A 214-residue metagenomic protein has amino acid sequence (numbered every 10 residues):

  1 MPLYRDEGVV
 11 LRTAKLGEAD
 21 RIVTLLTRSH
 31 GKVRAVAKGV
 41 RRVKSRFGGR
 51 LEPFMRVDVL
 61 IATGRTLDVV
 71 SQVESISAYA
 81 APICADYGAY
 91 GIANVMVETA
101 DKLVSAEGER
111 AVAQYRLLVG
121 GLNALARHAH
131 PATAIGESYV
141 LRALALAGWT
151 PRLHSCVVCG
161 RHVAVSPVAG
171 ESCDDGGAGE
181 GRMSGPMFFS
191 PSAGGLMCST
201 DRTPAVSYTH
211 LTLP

Functional and structural regions predicted by a protein language model:
P2-R116: A surface-exposed, charged beta-strand/loop segment in the N-terminal or early-internal portion of soluble proteins
S138, H154, L196: Cys/His-enriched microdomains
W149-R152, G194: Short metal-coordination and nucleic-acid-contact micro-motifs, chiefly zinc-binding Cys/His arrays
C156-C159, C198: Short cysteine-rich clusters marking metal-coordination/redox-active sites
V163-A164, V206: Short functional micro-motifs and their immediate structural scaffolds
S166-S184: Intrinsically disordered, low-complexity terminal tails and inter-domain linkers enriched for S/T/G/P/D/E
F189-P191, L196-M197: Small-residue-rich helix-loop
T209-P214: Conserved small/polar residues in nucleotide/adenosyl-binding loops
